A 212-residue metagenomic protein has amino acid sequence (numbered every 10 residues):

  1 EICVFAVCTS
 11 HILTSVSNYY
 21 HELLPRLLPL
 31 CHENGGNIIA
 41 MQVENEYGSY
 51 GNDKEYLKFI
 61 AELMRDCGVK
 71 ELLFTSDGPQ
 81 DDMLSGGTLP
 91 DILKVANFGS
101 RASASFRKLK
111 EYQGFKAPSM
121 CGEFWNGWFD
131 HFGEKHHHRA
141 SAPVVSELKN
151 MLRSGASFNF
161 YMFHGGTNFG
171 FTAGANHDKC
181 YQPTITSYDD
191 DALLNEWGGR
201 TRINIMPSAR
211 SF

Functional and structural regions predicted by a protein language model:
E1-C3, L57-E62, L89-V95, H137 (+1 more regions): Aromatic- and acidic-residue-enriched segments that line the glycan-binding/catalytic groove of carbohydrate-active
I2-S10: Catalytic cores of eukaryotic secretory-pathway lumenal/extracellular enzymes that build and remodel glycoconjugates
S10-S17, K54, H138-V145, I205: Non-membrane alpha-helical structural segments and their capping/turn regions in soluble enzymes
H11-P90: Active-site neighborhood of glycoside hydrolase catalytic domains
L23, M41, E123, Y161 (+1 more regions): Conserved, mostly hydrophobic/aromatic
D66-C67, G99-N195: Catalytic-core region of carbohydrate-active enzymes that cleave or remodel glycosidic bonds
D77, K94-N97: N-terminal, Lys/Arg-enriched amphipathic/low-complexity engagement segments that precede the first folded domain
S187, D191-F212: Catalytic cores of secreted or luminal carbohydrate-active enzymes
